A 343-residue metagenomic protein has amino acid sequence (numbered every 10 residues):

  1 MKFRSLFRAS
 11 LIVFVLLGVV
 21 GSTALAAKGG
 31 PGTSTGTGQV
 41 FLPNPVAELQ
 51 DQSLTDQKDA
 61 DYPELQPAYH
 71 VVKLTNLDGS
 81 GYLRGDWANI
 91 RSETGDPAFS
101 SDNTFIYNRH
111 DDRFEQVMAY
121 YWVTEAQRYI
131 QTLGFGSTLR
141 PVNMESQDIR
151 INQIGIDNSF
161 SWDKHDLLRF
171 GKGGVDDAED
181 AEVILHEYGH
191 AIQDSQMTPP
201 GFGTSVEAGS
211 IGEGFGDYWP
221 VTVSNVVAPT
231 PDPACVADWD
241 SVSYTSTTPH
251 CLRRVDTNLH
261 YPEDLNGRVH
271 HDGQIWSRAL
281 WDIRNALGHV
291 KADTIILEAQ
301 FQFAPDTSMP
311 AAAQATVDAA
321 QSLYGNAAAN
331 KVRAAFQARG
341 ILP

Functional and structural regions predicted by a protein language model:
M1-L11, G21-I184, A191-P343: Zymogen propeptides/activation segments of proteases
F14-G18: Core hydrophobic alpha-helical transmembrane segments of single-pass membrane proteins
